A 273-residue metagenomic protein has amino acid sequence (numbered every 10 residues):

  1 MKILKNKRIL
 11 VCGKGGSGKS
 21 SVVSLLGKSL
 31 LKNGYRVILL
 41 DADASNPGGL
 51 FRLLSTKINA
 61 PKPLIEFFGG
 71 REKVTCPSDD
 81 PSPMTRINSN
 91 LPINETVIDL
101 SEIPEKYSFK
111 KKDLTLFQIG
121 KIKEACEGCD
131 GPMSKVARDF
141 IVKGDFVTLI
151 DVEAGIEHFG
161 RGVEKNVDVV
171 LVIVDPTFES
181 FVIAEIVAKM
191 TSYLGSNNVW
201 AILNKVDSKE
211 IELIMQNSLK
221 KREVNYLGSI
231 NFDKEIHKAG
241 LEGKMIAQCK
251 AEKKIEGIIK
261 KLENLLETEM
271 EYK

Functional and structural regions predicted by a protein language model:
L4-A42: Walker A/P-loop phosphate-binding motif and the immediately C-terminal alpha-helix
R8-L10, R36-I38, L114-L116, V147-L149 (+1 more regions): Residue-level preference for the first positions of well-ordered beta-strands
C12, K221, N225, E235 (+2 more regions): P-loop NTP-binding site
L31-K111: N-terminal phosphate/diphosphate-binding loop that engages ATP/GTP or pyrophosphate donors across diverse enzyme folds
A42, I119, F232: Active-site loop/turn elements of alpha/beta-hydrolase fold enzymes, especially the short glycine-/histidine-rich
S89-V152: Cytosolic-facing regulatory segments adjacent to core modules
G128-F232, H237-K238: Conserved catalytic-core segment of NTP-binding enzymes
E242-E252: C-terminal boundary of histidine-terminating zinc-finger modules
